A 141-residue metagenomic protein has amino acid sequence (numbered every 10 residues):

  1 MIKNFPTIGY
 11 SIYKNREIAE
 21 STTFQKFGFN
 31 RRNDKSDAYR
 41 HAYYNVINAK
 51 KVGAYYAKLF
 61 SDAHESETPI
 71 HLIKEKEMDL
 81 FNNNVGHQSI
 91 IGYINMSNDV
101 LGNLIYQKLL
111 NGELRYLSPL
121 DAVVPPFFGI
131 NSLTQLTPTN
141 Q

Functional and structural regions predicted by a protein language model:
M1-F60, S66-Q141: Intrinsically disordered, low-complexity, mixed-charge
